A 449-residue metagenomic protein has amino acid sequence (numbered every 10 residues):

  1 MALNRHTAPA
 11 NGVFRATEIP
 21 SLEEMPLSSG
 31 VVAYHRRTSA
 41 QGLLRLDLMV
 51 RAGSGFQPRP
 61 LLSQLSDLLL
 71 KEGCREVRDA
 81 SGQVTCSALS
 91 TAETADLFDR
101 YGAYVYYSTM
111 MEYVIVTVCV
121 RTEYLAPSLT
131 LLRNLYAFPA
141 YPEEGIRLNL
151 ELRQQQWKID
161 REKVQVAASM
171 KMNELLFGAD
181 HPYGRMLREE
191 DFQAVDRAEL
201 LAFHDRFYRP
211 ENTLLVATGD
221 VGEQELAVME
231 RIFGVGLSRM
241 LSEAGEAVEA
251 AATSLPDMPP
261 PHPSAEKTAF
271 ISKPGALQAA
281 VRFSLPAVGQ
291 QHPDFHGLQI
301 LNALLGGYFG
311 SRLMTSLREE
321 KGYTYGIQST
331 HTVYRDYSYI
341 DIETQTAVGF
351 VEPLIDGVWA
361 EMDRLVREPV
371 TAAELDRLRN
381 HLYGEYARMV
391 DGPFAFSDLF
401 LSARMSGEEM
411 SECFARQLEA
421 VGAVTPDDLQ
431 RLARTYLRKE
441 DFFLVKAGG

Functional and structural regions predicted by a protein language model:
M1-E18, E23, A179-M186, R209-P210 (+1 more regions): An aromatic/glycine/proline-enriched structural segment found at the starts of mature extracellular/organellar domains
M1-F14, L22, L214-G219, L378-G449: C-terminal regions of mature proteins
A2-N4, V84, E93-F203, A360 (+1 more regions): Acidic/histidine-enriched segments that form metal/cofactor-coordinating and catalytic pocket/exosite environments
G30-A33, L48, Q64-L65, F98 (+13 more regions): Buried hydrophobic packing residues in well-ordered domains
V31-S54, R59-L62, S242-G310: His/Glu-based metal-binding/catalytic segments typifying zinc-dependent metallopeptidases
R45-C119, R185, Y308-Y323, Y334: M16/MPP (pitrilysin/insulinase) zinc-metallopeptidase core fold and M16-derived inactive scaffolds
N134-Y141, R231-L241, A360-P369: A common structural junction motif
V281-P286, L305-T346: A structural supersecondary motif
